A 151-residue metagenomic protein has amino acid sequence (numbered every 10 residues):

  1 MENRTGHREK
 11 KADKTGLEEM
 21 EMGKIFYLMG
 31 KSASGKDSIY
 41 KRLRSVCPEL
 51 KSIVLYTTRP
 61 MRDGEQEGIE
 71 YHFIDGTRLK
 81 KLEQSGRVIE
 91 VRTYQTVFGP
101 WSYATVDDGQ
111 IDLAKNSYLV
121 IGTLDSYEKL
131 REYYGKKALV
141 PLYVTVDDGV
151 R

Functional and structural regions predicted by a protein language model:
M22-I25: Pre-Walker A (Motif I) flank of P-loop NTPase domains
L28: Hydrophobic anchor at the beta1->P-loop junction of P-loop NTPases
S32: The conserved Walker
D37: Walker A/P-loop
S45-I53: Post-Walker A helix-loop "phosphate-sensing" segment adjacent to the P-loop in P-loop NTPases
T57-Y118, G122-L124: ATP-dependent small-molecule kinase phosphotransfer cores that center on conserved nucleotide phosphate-binding segments
L119-T123, Y134-R151: Conserved phosphate-donor/acceptor-positioning beta-strand/loop module used by diverse small-molecule
